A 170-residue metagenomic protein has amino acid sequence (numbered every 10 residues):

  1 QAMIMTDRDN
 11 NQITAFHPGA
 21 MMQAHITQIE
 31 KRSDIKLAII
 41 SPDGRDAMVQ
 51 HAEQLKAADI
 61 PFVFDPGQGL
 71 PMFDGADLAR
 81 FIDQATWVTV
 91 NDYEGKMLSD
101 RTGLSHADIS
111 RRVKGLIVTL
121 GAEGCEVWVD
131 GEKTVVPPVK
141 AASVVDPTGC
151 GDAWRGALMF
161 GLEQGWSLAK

Functional and structural regions predicted by a protein language model:
Q1, A47-M48, R155: Short glycine/serine/threonine-rich phosphate/pyrophosphate-binding segments that cradle anionic phosphate groups
Q1-A2, N11-T14, K36-L37, P61-F62 (+3 more regions): Structural motif
Q1-L37: Conserved N-terminal subdomain of the carbohydrate kinase-like
A15, L98, W128: Residues that scaffold the ATP/ADP-binding catalytic core of kinase and kinase-like folds
H17-M21, P66-L70, Y93-E94, V139-A142: Short, acidic/turn-prone active-site loops that include or flank metal/cofactor- and phosphate-binding residues
R32-S33, I82, S110: A short, aliphatic-rich alpha-helical micro-motif
L37-H106, E123-C125: Conserved beta-alpha-beta core of the PfkB/ribokinase-like small-molecule kinase fold
R101-K170: Conserved phosphate-binding/catalytic region of the ribokinase-like
